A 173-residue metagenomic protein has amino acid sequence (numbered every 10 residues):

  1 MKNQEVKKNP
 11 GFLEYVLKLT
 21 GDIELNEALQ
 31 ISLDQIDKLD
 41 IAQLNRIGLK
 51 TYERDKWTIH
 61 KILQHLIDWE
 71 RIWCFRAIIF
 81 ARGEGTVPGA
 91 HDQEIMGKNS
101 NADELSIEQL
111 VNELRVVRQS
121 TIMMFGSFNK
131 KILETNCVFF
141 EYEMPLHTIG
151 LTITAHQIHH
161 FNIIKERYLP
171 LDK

Functional and structural regions predicted by a protein language model:
M1-N9, R46-Q93, T135-K173: Short, contiguous alpha-helical
M1-S32: Terminal targeting/low-complexity segments that flank the catalytic cores of oxidoreductases
F12-E14, T86-G89, V111-F128, P170-K173: A broadly tuned preference for mixed-charge, low-complexity surface segments
K18-L19, S100-E104, Y142-L146: A short, mixed-charge helix-start or loop-turn motif at secondary-structure junctions
D22-N26, I72-C74, G83, T121-I122: A broad, low-specificity signal for short, low-complexity segments enriched in glycine/proline and polar/charged
I23, E27-Q30, H60-Q64, E108 (+3 more regions): A generic "alpha-helical surface" signal
L25, G48, D55, D103-L110 (+1 more regions): Residue-level recognition of alpha-helical structural elements
E27-I41, R76, M96-E134: Acidic/histidine-rich alpha-helical segments that form the ligand environment of transition-metal centers
